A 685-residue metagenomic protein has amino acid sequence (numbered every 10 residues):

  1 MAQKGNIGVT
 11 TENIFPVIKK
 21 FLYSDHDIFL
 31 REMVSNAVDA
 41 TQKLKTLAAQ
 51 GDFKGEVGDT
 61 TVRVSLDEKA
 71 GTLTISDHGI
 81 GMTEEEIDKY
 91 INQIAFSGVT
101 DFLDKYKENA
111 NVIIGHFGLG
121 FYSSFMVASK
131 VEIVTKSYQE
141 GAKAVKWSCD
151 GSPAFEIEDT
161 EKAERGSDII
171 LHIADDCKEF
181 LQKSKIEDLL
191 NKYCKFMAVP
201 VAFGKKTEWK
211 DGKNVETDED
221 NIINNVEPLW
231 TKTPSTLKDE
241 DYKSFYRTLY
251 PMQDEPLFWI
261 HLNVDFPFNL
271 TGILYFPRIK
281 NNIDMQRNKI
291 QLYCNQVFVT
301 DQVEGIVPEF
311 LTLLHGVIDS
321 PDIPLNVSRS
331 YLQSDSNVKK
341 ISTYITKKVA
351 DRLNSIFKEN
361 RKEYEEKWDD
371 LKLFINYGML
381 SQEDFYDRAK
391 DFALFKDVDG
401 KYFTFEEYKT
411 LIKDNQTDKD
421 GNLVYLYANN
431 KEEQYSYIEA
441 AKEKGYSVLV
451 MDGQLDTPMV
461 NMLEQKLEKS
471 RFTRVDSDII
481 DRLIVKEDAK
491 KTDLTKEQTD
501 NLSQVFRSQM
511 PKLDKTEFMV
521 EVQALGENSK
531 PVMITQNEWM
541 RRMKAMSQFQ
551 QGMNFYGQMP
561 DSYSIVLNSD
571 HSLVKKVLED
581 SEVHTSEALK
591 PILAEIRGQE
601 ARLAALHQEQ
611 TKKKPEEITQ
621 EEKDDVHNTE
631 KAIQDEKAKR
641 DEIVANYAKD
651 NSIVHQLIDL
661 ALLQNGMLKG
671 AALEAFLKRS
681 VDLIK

Functional and structural regions predicted by a protein language model:
M1-D175, E179-F180, D188, K195 (+1 more regions): GHKL (Bergerat-fold) ATPase N-terminal catalytic module, capturing the glycine-rich phosphate-binding loop and acidic
I113, V131-A154, A174-K178, S184-K685: GHKL/Bergerat-fold ATPase module in large chromosome/replication-associated machines
